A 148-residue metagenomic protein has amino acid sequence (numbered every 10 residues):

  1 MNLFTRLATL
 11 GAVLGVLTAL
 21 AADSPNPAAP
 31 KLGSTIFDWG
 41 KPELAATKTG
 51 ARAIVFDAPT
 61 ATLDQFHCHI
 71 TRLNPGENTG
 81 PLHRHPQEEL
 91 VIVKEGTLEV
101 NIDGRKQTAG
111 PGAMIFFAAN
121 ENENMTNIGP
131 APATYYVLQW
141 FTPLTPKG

Functional and structural regions predicted by a protein language model:
M1-L10: Bacterial N-terminal signal peptides that target proteins for export
G11-A21: Hydrophobic h-region of N-terminal signal peptides that target proteins for export in Gram-negative bacteria
L20-Q65, P146-G148: A short, N-terminal "cap"/entry segment at the start of jelly-roll beta-barrel domains of the cupin/DSBH fold
G50, L63-C68, H85, N120: Extracytoplasmic
I54-D57, H69-H85: Conserved short histidine dyad/triad with adjacent acidic residue
L63, A119-L144: Ligand-binding loop in jelly-roll beta-barrel domains
P86-L98, D103: Glycine- and acidic-residue-biased ligand/ion/polar-headgroup-sensing regions
R105-A119: Short acidic-glycine-tyrosine-enriched beta hairpin
